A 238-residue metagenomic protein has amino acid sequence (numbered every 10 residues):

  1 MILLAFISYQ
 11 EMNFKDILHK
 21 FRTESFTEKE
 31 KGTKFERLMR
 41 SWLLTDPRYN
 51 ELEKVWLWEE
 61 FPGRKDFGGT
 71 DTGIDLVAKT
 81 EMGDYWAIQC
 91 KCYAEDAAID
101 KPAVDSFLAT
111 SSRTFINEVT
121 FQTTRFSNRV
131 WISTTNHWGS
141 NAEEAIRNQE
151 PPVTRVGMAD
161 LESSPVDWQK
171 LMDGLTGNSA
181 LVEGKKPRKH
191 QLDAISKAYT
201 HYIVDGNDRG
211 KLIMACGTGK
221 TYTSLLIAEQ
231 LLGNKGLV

Functional and structural regions predicted by a protein language model:
L3-F26, W42, P62-D66, L108 (+2 more regions): ATP-dependent helicase/translocase motor core
K31-R125: Catalytic centers of nucleases
